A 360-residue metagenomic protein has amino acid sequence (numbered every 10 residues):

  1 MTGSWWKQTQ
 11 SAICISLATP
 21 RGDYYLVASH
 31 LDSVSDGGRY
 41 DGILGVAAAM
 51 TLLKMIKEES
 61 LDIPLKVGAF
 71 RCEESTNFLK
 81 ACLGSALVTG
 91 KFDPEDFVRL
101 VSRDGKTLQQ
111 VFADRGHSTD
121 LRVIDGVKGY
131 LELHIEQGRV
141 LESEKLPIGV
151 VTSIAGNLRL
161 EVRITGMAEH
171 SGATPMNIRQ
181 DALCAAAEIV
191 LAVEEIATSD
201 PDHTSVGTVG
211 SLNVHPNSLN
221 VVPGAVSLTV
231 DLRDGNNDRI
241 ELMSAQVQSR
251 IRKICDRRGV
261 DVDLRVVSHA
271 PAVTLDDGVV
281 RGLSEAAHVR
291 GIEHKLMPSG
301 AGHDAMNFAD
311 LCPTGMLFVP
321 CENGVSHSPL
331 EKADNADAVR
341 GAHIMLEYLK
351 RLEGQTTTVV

Functional and structural regions predicted by a protein language model:
M1-T19: A non-catalytic alpha/beta surface segment that caps or lines the substrate-entry region of metallo-dependent hydrolase
K7, P64, T119-V123, A173 (+4 more regions): Flexible, glycine/charged-enriched surface loops at secondary-structure junctions
D23-S35, G129, T165-S171, R290-G291 (+1 more regions): Glycine/charged-rich beta-loop-alpha catalytic/anionic-binding loops adjacent to active sites
V27-H30, D36-S75, L158-I164, T174-A197 (+3 more regions): Alpha-helical metal-binding/catalytic segments enriched in His/Glu/Asp
A28-S29, H294-I344: Zn-dependent metallopeptidase/amidohydrolase metal-coordination segment
L31-S33, G68-T76, Q137, A168 (+3 more regions): Acidic, glycine-rich active-site loops and adjacent beta-strand->loop/helix elements that engage anionic groups
C72-E73, L79-N237: Midchain, well-structured core segments that form catalytic/ion-binding scaffolds
T208-N217, T229-D231, G235, D261-V280 (+1 more regions): A short beta-alpha structural unit
